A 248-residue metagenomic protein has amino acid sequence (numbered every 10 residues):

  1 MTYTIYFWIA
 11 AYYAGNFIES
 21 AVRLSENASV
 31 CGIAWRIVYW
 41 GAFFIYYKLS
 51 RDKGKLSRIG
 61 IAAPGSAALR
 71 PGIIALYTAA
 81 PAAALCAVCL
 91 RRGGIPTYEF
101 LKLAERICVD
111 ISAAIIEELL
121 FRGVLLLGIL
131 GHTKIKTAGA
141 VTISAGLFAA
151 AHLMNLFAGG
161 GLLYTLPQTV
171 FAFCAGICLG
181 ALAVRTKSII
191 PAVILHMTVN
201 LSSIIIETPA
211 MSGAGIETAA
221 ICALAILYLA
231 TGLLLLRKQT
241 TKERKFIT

Functional and structural regions predicted by a protein language model:
M1-L56, L201-T248: N-terminal, membrane-interfacial amphipathic/helix-forming hydrophobic leader that caps and precedes the first
N16-S25, C86-P96, L153-G159, I205-A210: Juxtamembrane "helix-exit" motif on the non-cytosolic side of transmembrane helices
L24-G32, G54-L120, L126-L127, G131-H132 (+1 more regions): Juxtamembrane helix-loop-helix connectors linking adjacent transmembrane helices in multi-pass membrane enzymes
A80-P81, T137-L153: Small-polar-interrupted transmembrane alpha-helices in polytopic inner-membrane proteins
I95-I107, F157-F171, A214-T218: Juxtamembrane helix-entry segments on the extracytoplasmic side of multipass membrane proteins
I115-L120, V124-L125, I129, A150 (+3 more regions): Active-site His/Glu-centered metal-binding helix of metallohydrolases
I116-I143, V184-S188: Membrane-interface helix/loop boundary segments of multi-pass membrane proteins
Y164-I221: Functionally important transmembrane alpha-helices
